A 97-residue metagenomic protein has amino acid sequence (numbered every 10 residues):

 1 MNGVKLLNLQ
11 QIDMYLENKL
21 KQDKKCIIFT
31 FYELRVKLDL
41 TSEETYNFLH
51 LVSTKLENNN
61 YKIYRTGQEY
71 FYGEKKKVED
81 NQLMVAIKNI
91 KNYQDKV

Functional and structural regions predicted by a protein language model:
M1-E17: Short alpha-helical segments that sit at the start of domains
M1-G3, I90-Y93: Long, low-complexity, charged/polar intrinsically disordered regions in eukaryotic proteins
D13, S53, K91-Q94: Residue-level detector of alpha-helical secondary structure
N18-C26: Short helix-capping/hinge SLiMs at alpha-helix to coil transitions
E33-T45: Short helix-coil junctions and helix-kink-helix linkers
R35, G67-N92: Short, cationic-aromatic polyanion-contact patches
E43-I63: Charge-enriched amphipathic alpha-helical scaffolds
